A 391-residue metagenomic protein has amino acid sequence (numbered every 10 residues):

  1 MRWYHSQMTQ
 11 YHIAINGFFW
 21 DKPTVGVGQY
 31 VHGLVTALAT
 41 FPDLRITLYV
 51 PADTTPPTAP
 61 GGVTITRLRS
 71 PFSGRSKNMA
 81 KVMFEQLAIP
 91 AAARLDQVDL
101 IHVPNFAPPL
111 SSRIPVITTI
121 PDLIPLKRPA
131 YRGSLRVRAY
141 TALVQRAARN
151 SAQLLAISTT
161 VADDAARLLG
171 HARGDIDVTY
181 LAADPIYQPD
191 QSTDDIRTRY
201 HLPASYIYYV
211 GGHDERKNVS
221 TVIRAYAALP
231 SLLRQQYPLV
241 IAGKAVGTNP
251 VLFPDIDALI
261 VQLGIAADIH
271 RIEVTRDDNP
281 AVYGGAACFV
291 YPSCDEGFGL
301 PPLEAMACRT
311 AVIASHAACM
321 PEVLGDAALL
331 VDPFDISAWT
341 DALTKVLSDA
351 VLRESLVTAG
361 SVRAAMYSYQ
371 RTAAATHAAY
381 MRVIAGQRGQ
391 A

Functional and structural regions predicted by a protein language model:
M1-A391: Carbohydrate transferase catalytic cores enriched for Leloir-type hexosyltransferases
